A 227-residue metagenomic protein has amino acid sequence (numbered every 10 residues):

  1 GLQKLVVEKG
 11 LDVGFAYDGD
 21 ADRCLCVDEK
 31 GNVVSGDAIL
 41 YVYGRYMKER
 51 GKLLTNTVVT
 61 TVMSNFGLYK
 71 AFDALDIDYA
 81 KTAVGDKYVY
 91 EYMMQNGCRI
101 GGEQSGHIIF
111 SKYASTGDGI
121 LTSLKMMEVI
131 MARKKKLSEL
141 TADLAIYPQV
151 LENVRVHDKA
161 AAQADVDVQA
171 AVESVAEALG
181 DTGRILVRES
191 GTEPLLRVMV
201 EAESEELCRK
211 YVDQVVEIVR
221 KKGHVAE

Functional and structural regions predicted by a protein language model:
G1-K4, V42, K125, Q214: Alpha-helical scaffolding segments of alpha/beta enzyme cores, especially the outer helices of TIM-barrel or partial
G1-V27: N-terminal small/polar loop signature for handling phosphorylated ligands or for N-terminal nucleophile
L2-V6, G44-M47, V89, V175: Generic hydrophobic alpha-helical segments
V13, R50-E227: Phosphate-binding and adjacent anionic-ligand microenvironments
Y17-G19, V33-A38, A114-G117: Short glycine/threonine-rich catalytic loop with a Thr-x-Gly-x-Asp
G19-R23, G31, G106, S204: Short, glycine/acidic-enriched loop or turn micro-motifs at the edges of active sites
D22-Y41, L68: Short Gly/Thr/Asp-enriched flexible loops that form oxyanion-binding sites at enzyme active sites
N32-L54, A83-G85: Short, acidic/small-residue loops that bind anionic groups at enzyme active sites
